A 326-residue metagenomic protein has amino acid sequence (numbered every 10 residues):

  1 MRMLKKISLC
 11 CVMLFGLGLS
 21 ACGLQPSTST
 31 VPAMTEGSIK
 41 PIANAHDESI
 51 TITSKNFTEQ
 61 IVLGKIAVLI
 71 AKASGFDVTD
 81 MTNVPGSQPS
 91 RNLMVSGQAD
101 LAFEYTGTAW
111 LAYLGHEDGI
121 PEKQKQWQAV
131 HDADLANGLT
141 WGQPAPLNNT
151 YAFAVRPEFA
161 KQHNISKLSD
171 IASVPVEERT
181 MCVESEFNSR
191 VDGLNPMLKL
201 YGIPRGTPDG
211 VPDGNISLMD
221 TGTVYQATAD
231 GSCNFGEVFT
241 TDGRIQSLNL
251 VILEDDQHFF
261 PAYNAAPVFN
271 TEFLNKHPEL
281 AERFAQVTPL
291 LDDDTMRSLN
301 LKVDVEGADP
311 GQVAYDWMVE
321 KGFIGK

Functional and structural regions predicted by a protein language model:
M1-C11: Bacterial N-terminal signal peptides that target proteins for export
G18-A21: C-terminal motif of bacterial Sec signal peptides marking the signal peptidase cleavage site
G23-P26: Bacterial signal peptide processing site
H46, E59, D192, P196-L200 (+2 more regions): An extracytoplasmic/periplasmic, membrane-proximal ligand-sensing/linker region
D47-M81, A145-D220, V224-Y225, A308-Q312: Bilobed "Venus flytrap"/periplasmic-binding protein-like clamshell domains and structurally analogous long
G86, G97-W110, Q126, R156 (+5 more regions): Beta->alpha turn/N-cap motifs
Y113-G142, P204, S232, R244-Q257: Ligand-binding "clamshell"
Y151-K161, Y263-H277: A bilobed periplasmic-binding-protein/Venus flytrap-type ligand-binding module shared by bacterial periplasmic
